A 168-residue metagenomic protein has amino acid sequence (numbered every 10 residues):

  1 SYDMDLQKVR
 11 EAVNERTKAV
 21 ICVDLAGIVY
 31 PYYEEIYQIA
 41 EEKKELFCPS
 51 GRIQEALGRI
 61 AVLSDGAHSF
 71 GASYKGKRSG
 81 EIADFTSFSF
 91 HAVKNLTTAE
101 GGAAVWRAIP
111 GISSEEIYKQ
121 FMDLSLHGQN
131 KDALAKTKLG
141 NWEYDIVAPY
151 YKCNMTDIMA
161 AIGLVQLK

Functional and structural regions predicted by a protein language model:
S1-Q7, V93: Substrate-binding/gating loop at the entrance of the active-site cleft, primarily in PLP-dependent aminotransferase-like
Y2, L25, S79: Conserved donor sugar-nucleotide recognition element shared by glycan-biosynthetic enzymes
D3, V29, K152: Short aromatic/basic micro-patch
M4, V23, K168: Short, surface-exposed alpha-helical recognition segments that flank or form part of ligand/macromolecule-binding
L6-I21, I28-G76: Catalytic PLP-binding core of fold-type I/II PLP enzymes
G27-I28, K94: Glycine-/small-residue-rich active-site loops that bind phosphorylated ligands and cofactors
S50-I53, A61, H68-K75, I82-K168: Active-site region of PLP-dependent enzymes
